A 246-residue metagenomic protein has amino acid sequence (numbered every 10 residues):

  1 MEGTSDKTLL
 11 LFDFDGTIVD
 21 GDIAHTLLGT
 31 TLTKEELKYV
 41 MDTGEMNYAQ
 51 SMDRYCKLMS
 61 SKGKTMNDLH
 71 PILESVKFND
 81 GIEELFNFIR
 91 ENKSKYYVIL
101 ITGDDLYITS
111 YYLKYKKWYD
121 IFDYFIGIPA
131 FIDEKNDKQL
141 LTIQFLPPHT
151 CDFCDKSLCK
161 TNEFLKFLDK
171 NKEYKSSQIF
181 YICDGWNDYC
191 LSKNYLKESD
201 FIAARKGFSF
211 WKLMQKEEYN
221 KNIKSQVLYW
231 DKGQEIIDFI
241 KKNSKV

Functional and structural regions predicted by a protein language model:
M1-G3, N171-K172: Short boundary motifs at domain starts and secondary-structure transition points
E2-P129: Alpha-helical substrate-recognition element adjacent to the catalytic core
L9, D80-I99, D104-V246: C-terminal cap/substrate-recognition subdomain and adjoining C-terminal extension of metal-dependent phosphatase-like
